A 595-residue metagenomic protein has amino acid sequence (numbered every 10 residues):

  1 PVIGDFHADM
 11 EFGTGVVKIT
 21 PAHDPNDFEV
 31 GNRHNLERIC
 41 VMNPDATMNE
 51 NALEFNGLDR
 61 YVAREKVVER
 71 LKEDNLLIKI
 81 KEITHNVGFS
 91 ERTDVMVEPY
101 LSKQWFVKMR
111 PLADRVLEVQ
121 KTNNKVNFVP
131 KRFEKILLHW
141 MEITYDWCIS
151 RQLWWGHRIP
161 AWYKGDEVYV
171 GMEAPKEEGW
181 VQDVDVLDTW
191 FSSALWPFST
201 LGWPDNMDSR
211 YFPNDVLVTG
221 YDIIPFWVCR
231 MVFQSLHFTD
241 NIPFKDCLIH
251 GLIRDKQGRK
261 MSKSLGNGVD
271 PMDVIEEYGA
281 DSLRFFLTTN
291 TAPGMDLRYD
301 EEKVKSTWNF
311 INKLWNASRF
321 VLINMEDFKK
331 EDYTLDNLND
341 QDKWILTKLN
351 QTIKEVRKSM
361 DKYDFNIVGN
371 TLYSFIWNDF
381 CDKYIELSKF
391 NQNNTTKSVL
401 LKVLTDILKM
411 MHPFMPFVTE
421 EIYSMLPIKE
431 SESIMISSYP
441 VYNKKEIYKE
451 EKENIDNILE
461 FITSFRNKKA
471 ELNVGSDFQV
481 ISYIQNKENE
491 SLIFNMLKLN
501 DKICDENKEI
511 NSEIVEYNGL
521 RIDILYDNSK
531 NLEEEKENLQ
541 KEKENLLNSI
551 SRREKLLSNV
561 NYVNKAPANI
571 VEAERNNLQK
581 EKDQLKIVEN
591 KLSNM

Functional and structural regions predicted by a protein language model:
P1-D45, V116-S150, W154, K176 (+5 more regions): NTP-handling and nucleic-acid-processing catalytic cores
I3-D166, W227, R259, L265-F310 (+5 more regions): Residue patterns forming the tRNA-binding/recognition surfaces of aminoacyl-tRNA synthetases and related DALR
N32-I39, E69-K79, A174-V181, L201-F212 (+9 more regions): Secondary-structure transition/capping motifs at alpha-helix termini and the adjoining loop/turn into the next element
A52, P160, V216, E302-T307 (+2 more regions): Short secondary-structure subsegments characteristic of cysteine-rich extracellular domains
W140-F191, L195, S374, L404 (+2 more regions): Gly/Pro-rich turn-and-neighbor structural signature
T144, W190-A194, I224, M231 (+7 more regions): Short alpha-helical scaffolding segments that buttress acidic/His motifs in well-ordered protein cores
Y163, W180, D255, T288 (+2 more regions): Acidic, turn-prone loop/beta-hairpin segments
L426-M595: C-terminal low-complexity, glycine/proline- and small-hydrophobic-enriched intrinsically disordered tails that act as
